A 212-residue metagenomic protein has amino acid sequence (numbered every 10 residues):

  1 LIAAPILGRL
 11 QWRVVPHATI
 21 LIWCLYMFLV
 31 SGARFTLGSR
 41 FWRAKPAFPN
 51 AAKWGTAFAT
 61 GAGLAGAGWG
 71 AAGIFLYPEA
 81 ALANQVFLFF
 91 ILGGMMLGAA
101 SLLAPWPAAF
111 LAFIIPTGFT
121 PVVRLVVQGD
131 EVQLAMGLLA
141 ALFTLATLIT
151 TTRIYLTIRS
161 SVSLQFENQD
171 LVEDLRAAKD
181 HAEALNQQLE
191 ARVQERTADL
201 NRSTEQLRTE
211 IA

Functional and structural regions predicted by a protein language model:
L1-K45, A141: Hydrophobic alpha-helical transmembrane segments of multi-pass membrane proteins
L25, M136-A140, S160-S161: Composition- and surface-driven signal marking solvent-exposed, interaction-prone regions in large proteins
R43-A47, S160-L164: Juxtamembrane membrane-water interface segments of multi-pass membrane proteins, especially cytoplasmic-side
A47-A62: Juxtamembrane helix-capping/reentrant segments at transmembrane boundaries
A59-T152: Hydrophobic transmembrane alpha-helices
L148-V162: Short helix-terminus and kink motifs of transmembrane alpha helices, predominantly at the cytoplasmic interface
L156, S163-A212: Amphipathic alpha-helical coiled-coil "transmission" helices that mediate dimerization and conformational coupling
